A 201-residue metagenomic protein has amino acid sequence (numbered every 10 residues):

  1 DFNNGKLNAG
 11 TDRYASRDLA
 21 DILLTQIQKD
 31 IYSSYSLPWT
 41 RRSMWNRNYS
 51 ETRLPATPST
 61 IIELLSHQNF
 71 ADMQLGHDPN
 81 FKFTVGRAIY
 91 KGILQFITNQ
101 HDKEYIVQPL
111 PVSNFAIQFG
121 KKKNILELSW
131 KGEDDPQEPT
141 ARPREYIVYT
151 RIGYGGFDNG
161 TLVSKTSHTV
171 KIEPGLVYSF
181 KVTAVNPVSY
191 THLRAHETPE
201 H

Functional and structural regions predicted by a protein language model:
D1-G10: A short, glycine/acidic-enriched catalytic loop
D12-W45: Active-site-adjacent substrate-binding region of metalloamidase/peptidase-like peptide-processing proteins
Y35-K103: Active-site-adjacent mobile loop/cap segments within catalytic or ligand-binding domains
N99-P136, L193-R194: Pro/Thr/Ser/Gly-rich low-complexity, intrinsically disordered linker/stalk tracts
P136-R142: A short beta-turn/strand-edge loop motif at beta-sheet boundaries
P143-P174: Recognizes extended acidic, P/S/T-rich segments that occur within or adjacent to Ig-like beta-sandwich modules
I172-V188: Beta-strand-rich modules
T191-E200: Conserved small/polar residues in nucleotide/adenosyl-binding loops
